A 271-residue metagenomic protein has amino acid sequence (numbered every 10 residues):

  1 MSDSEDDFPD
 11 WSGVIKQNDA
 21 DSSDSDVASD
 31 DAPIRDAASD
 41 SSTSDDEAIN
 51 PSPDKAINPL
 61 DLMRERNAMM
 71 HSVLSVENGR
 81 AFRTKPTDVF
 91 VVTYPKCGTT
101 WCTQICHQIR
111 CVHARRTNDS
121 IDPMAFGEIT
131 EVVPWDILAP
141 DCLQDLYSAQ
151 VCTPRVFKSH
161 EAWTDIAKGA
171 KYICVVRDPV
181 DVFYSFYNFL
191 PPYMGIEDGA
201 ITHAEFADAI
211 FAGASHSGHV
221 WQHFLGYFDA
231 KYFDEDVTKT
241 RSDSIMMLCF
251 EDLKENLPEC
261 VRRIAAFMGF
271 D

Functional and structural regions predicted by a protein language model:
M1-S2, D271: Short intrinsically disordered, low-complexity coil segments enriched in acidic
D3-D26, D40-S44, A48-L248: PAPS-dependent sulfotransferase catalytic domain
V27, A32-A37: Intrinsically disordered, low-complexity tandem-repeat regions
C102, L257-C260: Residues at alpha-helix caps and immediate loop-helix transition turns in enzyme cores, especially N- and C-cap
V112-R115, C260-D271: Non-catalytic, well-ordered alpha-helical segments in soluble enzyme domains
V180-F183, K254, V261-R262: Generic structural signal for individual residues within well-ordered alpha-helical segments across diverse proteins
C249-L253, L257: C-terminal, well-structured subdomains that either form a transmembrane helix-short loop-helix hairpin in multi-pass
